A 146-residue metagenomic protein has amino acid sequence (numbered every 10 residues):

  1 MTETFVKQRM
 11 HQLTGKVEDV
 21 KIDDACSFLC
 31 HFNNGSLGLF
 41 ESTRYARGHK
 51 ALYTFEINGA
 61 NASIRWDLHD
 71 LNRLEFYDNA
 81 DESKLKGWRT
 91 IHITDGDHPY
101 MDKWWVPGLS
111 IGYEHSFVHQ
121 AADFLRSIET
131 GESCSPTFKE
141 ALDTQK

Functional and structural regions predicted by a protein language model:
M1-A51, K139: Rossmann-like dinucleotide-binding domain that binds NAD(P)(H)
R9, H49-T54, E75-N79, L85-W88: A short, polar/proline- and glycine-enriched secondary-structure boundary/capping micro-motif
H31, D67-H69: Short beta-strand micro-motifs enriched in acidic
H31-N33, N58, E75-Y77: A generic structural motif
T43, H69, F76-N79: Surface loops and adjacent helix of pleckstrin homology
F55-N58, E82-K146: C-terminal helical cap and adjacent loop that interface with cofactors, partners, or active-site loops
